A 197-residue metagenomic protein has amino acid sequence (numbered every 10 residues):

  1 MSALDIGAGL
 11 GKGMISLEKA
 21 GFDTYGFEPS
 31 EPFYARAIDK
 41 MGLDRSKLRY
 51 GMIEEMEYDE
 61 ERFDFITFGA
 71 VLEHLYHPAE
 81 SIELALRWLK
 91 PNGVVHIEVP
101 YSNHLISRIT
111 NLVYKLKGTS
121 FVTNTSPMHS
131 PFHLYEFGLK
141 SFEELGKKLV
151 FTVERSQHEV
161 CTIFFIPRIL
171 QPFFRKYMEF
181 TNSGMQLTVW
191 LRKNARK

Functional and structural regions predicted by a protein language model:
M1-V113, E136-G146, M185-A195: Conserved SAM-binding loop
F22, F151-T152: A generic structural motif
A35-R36, F65-I66, N103-H104, V122-N124 (+1 more regions): A generic short-segment signal for beta-strand/edge and adjacent turn/coil regions
T110-S126: Flexible internal linker/loop segments at domain or repeat junctions
T119-F121, S141-E144, K148, E154-K197: A C-terminal cap/extension of S-adenosyl-L-methionine-dependent methyltransferases that defines the acceptor-substrate
T125-L139: Acceptor-substrate binding/catalytic loop of class I
